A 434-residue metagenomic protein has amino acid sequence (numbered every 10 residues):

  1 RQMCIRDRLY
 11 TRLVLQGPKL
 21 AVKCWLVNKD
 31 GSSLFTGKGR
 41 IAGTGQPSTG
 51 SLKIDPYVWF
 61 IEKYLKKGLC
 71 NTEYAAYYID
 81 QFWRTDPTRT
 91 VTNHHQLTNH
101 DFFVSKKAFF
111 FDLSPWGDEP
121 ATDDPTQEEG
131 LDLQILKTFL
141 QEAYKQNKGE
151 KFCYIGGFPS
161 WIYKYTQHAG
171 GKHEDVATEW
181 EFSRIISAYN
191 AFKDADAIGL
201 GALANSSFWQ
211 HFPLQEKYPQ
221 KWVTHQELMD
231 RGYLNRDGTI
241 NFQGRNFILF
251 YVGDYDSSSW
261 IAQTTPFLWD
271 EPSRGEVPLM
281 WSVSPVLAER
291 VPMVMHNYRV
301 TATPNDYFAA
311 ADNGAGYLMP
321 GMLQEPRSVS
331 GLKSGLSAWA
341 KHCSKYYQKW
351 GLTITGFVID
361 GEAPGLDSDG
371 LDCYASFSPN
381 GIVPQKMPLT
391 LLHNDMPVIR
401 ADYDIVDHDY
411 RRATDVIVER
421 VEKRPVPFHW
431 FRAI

Functional and structural regions predicted by a protein language model:
R1-I5: Short, small-residue-biased leader/transition segments that mark boundaries at the very start of proteins
R6-G117, V283-G365: Metal-dependent polysaccharide deacetylase catalytic core of the NodB/CE4 family, i.e., the active-site-bearing domain
L26, D196-S207, S282, F308-A315 (+3 more regions): A generic structural motif
A75-K145, G199-Q226, H393-R420: Generic detector of solvent-exposed, compositionally biased contiguous segments
S114-R274: Non-catalytic propeptide/linker segments at domain boundaries
D132-S160, I248, G253-A262, P266 (+3 more regions): Catalytic grooves of carbohydrate-active enzymes
T239-I248, D256-P292, H296, N305-F308 (+2 more regions): Conserved structural scaffold segments of CAZyme catalytic domains across common CAZy folds
